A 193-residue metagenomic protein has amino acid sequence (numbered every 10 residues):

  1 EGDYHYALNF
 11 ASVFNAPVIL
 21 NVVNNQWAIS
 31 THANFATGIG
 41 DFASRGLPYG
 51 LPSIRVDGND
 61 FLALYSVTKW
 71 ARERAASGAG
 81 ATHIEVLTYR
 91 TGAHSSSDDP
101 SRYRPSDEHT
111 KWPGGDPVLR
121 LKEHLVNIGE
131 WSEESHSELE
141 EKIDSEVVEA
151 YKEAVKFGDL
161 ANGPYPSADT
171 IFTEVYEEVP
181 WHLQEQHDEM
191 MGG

Functional and structural regions predicted by a protein language model:
E1-D159: Glycine-rich ThDP/TPP pyrophosphate-binding loop and its adjacent helix/strand module within ThDP-dependent enzymes
A161-G193: Intrinsic disorder at enzyme termini
